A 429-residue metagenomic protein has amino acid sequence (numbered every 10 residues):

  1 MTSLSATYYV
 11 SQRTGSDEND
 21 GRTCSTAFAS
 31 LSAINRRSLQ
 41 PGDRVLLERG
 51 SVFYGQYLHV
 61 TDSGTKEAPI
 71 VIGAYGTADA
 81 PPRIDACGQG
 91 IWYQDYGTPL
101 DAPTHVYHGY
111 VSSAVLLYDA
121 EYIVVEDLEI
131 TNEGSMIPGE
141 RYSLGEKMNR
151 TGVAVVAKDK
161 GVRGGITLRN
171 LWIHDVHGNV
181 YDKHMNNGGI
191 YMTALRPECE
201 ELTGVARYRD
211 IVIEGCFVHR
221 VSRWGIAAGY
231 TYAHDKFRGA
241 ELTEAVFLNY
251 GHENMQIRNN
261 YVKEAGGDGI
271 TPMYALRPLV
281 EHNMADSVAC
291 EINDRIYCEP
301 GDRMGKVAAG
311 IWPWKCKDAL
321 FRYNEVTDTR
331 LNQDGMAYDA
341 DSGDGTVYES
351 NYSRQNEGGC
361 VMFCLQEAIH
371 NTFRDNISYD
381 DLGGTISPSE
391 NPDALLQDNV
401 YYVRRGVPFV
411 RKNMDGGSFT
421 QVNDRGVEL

Functional and structural regions predicted by a protein language model:
L4-A6, Q40-R44, A68: Loop/turn elements at helix/coil->beta-strand transitions in domains of secreted/extracellular proteins
A6-Q12: Short hydrophobic beta-strand segments
Q12-R49, F53-Y54: Acidic Gly/Asp/Thr-rich repetitive segments characteristic of extracellular carbohydrate-active and adhesion proteins
R13, G50, Y75-T77, A275 (+1 more regions): Solvent-exposed coil/turn segments that connect beta secondary-structure elements in extracytoplasmic/periplasmic
S32-S38, F53-G64, Y274, K315: Short, T/G/N/S-enriched strand-turn elements that build extracellular solenoid repeat scaffolds
L46, S63-E146, D175-Y181: Right-handed parallel beta-helix/beta-spiral solenoid domain characteristic of secreted/periplasmic
Y57-V60, I91-L116, G139-D159, Y181-G204 (+9 more regions): Extracellular beta-strand/beta-solenoid scaffold signature
P69, E121-N132, G161-H177, E201-W224 (+9 more regions): Right-handed parallel beta-helix
